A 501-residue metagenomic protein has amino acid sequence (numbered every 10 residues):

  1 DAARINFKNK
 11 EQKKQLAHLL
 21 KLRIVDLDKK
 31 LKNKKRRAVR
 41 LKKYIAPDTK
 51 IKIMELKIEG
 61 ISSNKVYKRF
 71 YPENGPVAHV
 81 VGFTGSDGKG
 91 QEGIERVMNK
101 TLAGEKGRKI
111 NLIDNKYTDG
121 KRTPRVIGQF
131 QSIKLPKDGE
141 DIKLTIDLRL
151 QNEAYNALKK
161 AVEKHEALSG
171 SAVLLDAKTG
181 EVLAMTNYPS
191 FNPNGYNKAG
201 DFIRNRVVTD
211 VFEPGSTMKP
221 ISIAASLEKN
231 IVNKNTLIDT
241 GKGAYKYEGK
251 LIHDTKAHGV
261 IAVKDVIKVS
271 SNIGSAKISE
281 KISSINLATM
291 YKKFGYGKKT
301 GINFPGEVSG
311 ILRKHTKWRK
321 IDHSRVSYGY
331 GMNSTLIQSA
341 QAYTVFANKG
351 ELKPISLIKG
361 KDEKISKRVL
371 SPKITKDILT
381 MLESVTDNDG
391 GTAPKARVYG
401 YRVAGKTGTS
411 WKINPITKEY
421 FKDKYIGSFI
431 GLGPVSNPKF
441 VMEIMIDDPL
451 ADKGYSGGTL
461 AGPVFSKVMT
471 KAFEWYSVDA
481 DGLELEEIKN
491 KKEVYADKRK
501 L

Functional and structural regions predicted by a protein language model:
D1-I5, D87, A184-S190: Short beta->alpha transition motifs characteristic of CBS
K10-K14, H18, V25, K29 (+22 more regions): Solvent-exposed, polar/charged alpha-helical surfaces in well-ordered, non-transmembrane soluble domains, broadly
E11-H18, K29-D138, I444: Small/polar-residue-rich segments within soluble enzyme cores
A38, I127-G170: Conserved, well-ordered alpha-helix/loop/beta-strand core segments that scaffold catalytic motifs
E59-I61, E163-A177: Short N-terminal helix-loop-first-beta-strand/juxtamembrane motif that initiates sensory/input modules
T118-I133, I146, A172-S216, I221-D448 (+2 more regions): Beta-lactam-recognizing serine transpeptidase/beta-lactamase-like catalytic domain environment
S366, G462-L501: Short, gly/Ser/Thr-rich active-site loops of penicillin-recognizing serine hydrolases
Y455-T459: Glycine- and acidic-residue-enriched helix-capping/strand-helix junction motifs
